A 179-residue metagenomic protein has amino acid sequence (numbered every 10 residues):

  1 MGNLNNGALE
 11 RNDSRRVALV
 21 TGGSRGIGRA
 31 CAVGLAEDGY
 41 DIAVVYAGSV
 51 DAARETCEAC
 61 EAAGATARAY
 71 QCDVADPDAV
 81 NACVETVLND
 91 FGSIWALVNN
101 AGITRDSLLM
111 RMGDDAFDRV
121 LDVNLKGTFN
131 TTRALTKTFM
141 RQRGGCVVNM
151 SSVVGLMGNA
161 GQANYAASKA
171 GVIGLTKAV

Functional and structural regions predicted by a protein language model:
S24-G26: Conserved glycine-rich cofactor-binding loop
D38-E55: Conserved glycine-rich Rossmann-like NAD(P)H-binding loop of the short-chain dehydrogenase/reductase
V50, Q71-C83, D114: The beta1-alpha1 cofactor-binding region of Rossmann-like NAD(H)/NADP(H)-dependent oxidoreductases
L108-L109, G113-L121: Substrate-binding pocket helix/loop in short-chain dehydrogenase/reductase
M110, M157-A163: Active-site loop immediately N-terminal to the catalytic Tyr-X3-Lys motif of short-chain dehydrogenase/reductase
T132, S168, T176: Active-site helix of classical SDR
S152: Residue(s) in the substrate-gating loop at a strand-loop-helix junction that position the organic substrate next
